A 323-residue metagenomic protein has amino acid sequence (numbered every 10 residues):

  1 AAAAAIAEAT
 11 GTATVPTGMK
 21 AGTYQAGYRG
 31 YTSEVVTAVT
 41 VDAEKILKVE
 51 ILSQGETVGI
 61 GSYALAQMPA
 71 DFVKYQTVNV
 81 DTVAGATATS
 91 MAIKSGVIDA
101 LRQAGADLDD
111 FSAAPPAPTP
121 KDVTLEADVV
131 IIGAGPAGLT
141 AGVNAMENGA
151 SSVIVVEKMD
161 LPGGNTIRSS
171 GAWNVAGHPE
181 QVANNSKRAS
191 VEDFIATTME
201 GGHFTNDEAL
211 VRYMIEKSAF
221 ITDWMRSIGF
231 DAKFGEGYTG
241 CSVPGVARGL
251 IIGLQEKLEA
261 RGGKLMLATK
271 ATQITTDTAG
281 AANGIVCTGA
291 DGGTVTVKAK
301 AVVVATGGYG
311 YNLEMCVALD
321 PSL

Functional and structural regions predicted by a protein language model:
A2-A117: Active-site- and interface-proximal helix/loop "cap" or "latch" segments in soluble metabolic and energy-transducing
A70, F220, S227, V304-Y311: Glycine-rich, acidic and aromatic/proline-enriched surface loops and short helix-turn segments that act as binding
T124-A127, D291-A301: Core beta-strand elements of the Rossmann-like FAD/NAD(P) dinucleotide-binding domain in flavoenzyme oxidoreductases
E126-V155: N-terminal Rossmann-like FAD-binding beta1-loop-alpha1 element of flavoenzymes
A134, G177, T306-G307: Glycine-rich, N-terminal phosphate-binding loop of Rossmann-like dinucleotide-binding domains
S152, K158-K264, E314-S322: Conserved N-terminal/central alpha/beta ligand/cofactor-binding core
M159, A290, A299-A301, A305-N312: Glycine-/small-residue-rich beta->alpha transition segments that form the dinucleotide
L267-A281: A conserved short coil-to-beta-strand element within the FAD-binding core of flavoproteins
